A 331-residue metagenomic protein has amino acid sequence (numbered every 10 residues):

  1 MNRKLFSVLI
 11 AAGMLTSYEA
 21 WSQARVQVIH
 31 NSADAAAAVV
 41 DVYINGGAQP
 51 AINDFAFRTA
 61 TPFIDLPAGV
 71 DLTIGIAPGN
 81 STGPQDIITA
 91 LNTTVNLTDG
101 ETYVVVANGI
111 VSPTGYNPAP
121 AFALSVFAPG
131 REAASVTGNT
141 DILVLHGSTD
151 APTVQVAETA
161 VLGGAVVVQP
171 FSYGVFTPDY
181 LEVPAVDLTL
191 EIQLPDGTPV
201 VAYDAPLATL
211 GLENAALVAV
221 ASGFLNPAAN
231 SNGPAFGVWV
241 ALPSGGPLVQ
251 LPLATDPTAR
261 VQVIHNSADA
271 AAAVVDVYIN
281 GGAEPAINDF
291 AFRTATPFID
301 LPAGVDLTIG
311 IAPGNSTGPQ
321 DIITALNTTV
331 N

Functional and structural regions predicted by a protein language model:
M1-S7: Bacterial N-terminal signal peptides that target proteins for export
V8-I10, L15: Domain-scale selection of a single, long terminal region that carries the protein's primary operational module
S17-E19: N-terminal signal peptide c-region/cleavage motif recognized by signal peptidases
W21-N331: Intrinsically disordered, low-complexity polar regions and short flexible loop motifs
